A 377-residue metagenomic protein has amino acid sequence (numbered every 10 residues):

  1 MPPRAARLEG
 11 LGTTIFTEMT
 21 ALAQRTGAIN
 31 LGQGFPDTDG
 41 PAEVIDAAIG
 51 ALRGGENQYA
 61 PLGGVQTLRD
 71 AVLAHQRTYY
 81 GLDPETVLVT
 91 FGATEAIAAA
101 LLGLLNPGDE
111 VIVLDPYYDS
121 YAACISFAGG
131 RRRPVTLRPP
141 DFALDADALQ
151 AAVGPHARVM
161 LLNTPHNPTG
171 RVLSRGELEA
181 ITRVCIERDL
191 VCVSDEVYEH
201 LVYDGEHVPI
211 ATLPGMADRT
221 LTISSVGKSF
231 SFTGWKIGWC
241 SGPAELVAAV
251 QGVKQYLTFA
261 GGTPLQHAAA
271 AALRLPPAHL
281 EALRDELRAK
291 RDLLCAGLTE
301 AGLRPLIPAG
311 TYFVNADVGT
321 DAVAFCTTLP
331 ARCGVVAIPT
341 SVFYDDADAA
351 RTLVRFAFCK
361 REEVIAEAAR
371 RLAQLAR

Functional and structural regions predicted by a protein language model:
R4-G92, A99, A148, A272-L275 (+1 more regions): N-terminal small-domain helix-loop-helix segment of the aminotransferase-like
T26, A128, E187-R188, A301 (+1 more regions): Helix C-cap/helix->beta junction micro-motif
A74, A151, T328-A337, F343-R377: PLP-dependent enzyme catalytic core of the Aspartate aminotransferase-like
G103-I125: Conserved PLP-anchoring active-site segment centered on the Schiff-base-forming lysine
F127-R133: A short helix-loop-beta submotif of the ANL/AMP-binding
R133, L137-D204: Active-site phosphate-binding strand-loop segment of PLP-dependent enzymes
D218-R288, C295-G297, L375-A376: Conserved core segment of the aminotransferase class I/II
A270, E286-C295, P305-V318: Conserved glycine-rich beta-strand-loop-beta hairpin in the small C-terminal domain of fold type I
